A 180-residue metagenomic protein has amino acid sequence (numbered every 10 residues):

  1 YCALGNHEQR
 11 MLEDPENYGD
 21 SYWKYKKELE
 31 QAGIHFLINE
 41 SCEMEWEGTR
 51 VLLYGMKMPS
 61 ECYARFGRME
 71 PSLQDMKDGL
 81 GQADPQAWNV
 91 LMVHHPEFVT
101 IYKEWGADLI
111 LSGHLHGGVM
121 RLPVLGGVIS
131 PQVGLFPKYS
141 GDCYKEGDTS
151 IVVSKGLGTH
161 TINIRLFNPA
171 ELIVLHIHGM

Functional and structural regions predicted by a protein language model:
Y1-E45, S140: Core catalytic region of metal-dependent phosphoesterases/phosphodiesterases, especially metallo-beta-lactamase-like
G5, F36, L53, H94 (+2 more regions): Divalent metal-coordination and catalytic microenvironments
N6-E8, S41-C42, K57-P59, P96-E97 (+2 more regions): Catalytic metal-binding/acid-base residues of hydrolase active sites
G33, R50, G106-I110: Glycine-enriched alpha-helix->loop->beta-strand junction motifs that scaffold or abut catalytic
I34, S41-G55, P85, K145-S150 (+1 more regions): Beta-strand-turn-beta hairpins that frame and shape the catalytic cleft of phosphate-ester-processing enzymes
R50-S60, V90-V93, S150-G156: Active-site-proximal beta-strand elements of phosphoester/diester hydrolases
G79-L91: Short beta-strand/loop segments at the ligand-binding rim of alpha/beta enzyme cores
H95-H176, M180: Conserved beta-sheet core of the metallophosphoesterase superfamily
